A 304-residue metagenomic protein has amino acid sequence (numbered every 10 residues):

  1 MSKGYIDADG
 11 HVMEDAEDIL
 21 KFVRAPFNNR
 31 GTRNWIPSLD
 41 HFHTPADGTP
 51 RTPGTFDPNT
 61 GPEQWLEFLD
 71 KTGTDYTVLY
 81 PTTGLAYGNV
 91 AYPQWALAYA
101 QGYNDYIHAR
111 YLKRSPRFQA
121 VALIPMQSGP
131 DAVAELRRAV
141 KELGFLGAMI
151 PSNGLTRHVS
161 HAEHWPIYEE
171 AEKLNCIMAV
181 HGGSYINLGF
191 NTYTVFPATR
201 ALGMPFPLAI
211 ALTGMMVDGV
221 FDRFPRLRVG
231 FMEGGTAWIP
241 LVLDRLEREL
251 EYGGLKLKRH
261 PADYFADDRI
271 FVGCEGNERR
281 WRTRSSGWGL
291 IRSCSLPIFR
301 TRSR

Functional and structural regions predicted by a protein language model:
M1-R304: Helix-coil boundary/capping segments in enzymes
